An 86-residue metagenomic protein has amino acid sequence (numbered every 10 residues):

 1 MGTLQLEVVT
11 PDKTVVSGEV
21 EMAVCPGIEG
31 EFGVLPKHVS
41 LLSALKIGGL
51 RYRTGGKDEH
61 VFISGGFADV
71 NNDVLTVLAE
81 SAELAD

Functional and structural regions predicted by a protein language model:
Q5-D86: Compact, glycine-rich, soluble single-domain proteins
